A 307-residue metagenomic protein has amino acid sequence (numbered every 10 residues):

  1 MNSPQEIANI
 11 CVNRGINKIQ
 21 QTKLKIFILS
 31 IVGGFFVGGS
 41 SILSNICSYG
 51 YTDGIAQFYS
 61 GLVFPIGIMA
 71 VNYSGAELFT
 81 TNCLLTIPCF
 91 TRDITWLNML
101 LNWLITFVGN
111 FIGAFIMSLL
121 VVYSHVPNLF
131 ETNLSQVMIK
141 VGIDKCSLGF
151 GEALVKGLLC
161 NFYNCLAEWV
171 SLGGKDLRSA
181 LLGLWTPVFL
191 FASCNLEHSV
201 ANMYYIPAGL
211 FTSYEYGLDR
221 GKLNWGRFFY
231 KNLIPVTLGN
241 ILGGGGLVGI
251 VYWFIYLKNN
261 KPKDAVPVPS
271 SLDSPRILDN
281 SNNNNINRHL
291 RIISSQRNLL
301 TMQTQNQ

Functional and structural regions predicted by a protein language model:
M1-L300: Alpha-helical transmembrane segments and their helix-helix packing motifs
M302-Q307: Short, charged juxtamembrane terminal tails flanking transmembrane helices
